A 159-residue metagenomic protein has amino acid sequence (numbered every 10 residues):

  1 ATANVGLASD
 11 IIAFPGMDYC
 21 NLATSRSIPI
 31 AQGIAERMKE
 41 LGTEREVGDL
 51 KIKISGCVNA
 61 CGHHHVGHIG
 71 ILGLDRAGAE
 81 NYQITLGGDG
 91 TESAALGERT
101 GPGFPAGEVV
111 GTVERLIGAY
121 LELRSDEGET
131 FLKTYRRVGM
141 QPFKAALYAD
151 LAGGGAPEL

Functional and structural regions predicted by a protein language model:
A1-A79: Small-residue-enriched alpha-helical segments and adjacent helix-cap loops that form tight helix-helix packing
L7-M17, G48-A60, G128-K144, Y148-A152 (+1 more regions): A glycine-rich phosphate-binding loop feature that marks nucleotide/adenosyl-phosphate handling sites
C20-I28, R99-A106, K133: Hydrophobic alpha-helical scaffolding
A23-R26, H64-V66, G73, N81-Q83 (+4 more regions): Generic alpha-helix signal with a bias toward terminal, lower-confidence helices and secondary-structure junctions
R37, T112, A119, T134 (+1 more regions): Residues that form generic nucleotide/phosphate-binding pockets
G42-E44, L121-G128: Surface-exposed helix-capping loop/turn segments at secondary-structure junctions
G67-S125: Mobile "lid/hinge" segments at catalytic clefts and subdomain interfaces of large enzymes
